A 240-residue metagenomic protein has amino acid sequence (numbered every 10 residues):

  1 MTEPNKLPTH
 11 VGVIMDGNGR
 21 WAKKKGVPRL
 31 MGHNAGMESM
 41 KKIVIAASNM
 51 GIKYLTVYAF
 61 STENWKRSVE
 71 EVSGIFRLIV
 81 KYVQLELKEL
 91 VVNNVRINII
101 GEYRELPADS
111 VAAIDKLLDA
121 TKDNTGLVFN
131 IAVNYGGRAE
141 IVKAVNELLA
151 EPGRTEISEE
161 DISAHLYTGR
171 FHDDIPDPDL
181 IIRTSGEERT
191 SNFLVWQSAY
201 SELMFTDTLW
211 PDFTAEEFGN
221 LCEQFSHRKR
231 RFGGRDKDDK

Functional and structural regions predicted by a protein language model:
M1-K240: Flexible, compositionally biased loop and terminal segments
